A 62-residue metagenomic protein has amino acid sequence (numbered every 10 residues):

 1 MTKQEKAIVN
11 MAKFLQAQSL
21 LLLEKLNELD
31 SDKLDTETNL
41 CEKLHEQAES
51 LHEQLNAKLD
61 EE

Functional and structural regions predicted by a protein language model:
M1-M11: Short, charge/polar-rich alpha-helical segments
M11-E62: Short, charge-rich amphipathic interface segments used for partner binding and complex assembly
